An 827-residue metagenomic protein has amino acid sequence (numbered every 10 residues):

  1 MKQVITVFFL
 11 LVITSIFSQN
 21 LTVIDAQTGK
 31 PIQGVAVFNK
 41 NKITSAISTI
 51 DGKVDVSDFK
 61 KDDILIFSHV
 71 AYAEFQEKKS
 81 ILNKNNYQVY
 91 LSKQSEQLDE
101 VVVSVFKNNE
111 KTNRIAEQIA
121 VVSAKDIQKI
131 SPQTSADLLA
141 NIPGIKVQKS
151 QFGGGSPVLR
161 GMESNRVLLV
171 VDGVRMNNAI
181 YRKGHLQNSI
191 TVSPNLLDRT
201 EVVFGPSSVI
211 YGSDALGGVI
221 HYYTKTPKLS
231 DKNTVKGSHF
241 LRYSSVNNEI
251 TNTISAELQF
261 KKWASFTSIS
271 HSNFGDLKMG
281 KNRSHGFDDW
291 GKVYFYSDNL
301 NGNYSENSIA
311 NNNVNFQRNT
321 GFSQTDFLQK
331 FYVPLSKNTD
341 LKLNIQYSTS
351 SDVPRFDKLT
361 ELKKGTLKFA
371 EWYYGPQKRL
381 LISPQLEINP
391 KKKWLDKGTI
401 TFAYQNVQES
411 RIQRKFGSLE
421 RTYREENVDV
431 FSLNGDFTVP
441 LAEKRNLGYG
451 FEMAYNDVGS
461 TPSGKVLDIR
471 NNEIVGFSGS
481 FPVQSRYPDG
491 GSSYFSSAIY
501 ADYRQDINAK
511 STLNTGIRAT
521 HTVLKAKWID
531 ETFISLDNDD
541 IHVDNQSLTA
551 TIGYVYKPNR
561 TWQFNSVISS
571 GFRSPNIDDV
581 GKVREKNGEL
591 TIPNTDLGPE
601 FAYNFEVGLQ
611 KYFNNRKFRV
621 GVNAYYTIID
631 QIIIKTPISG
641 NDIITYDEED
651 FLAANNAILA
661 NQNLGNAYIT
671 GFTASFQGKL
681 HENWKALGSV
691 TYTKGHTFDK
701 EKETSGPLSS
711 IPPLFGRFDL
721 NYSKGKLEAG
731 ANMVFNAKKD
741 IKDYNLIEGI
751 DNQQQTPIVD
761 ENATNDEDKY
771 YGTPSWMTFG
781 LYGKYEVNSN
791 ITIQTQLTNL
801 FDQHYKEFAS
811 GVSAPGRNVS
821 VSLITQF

Functional and structural regions predicted by a protein language model:
S18, Y332-S336, E371, G375 (+6 more regions): Conserved C-terminal beta-signal and adjacent last beta-strands/turns of outer-membrane beta-barrel proteins
I24-T28, V35-K40, H69-Y72, L82-Q128 (+1 more regions): Short, acidic, small-residue-rich periplasmic hinge/interaction motif at the N-terminus of Gram-negative outer-membrane
S57, M176-P206: Short acidic/polar hinge/loop motifs at secondary-structure boundaries that mediate gating or recognition
N85-Y90, S135-L138, G155-V158, L169-V170 (+4 more regions): N-terminal periplasmic accessory domains that precede and gate Gram-negative outer-membrane beta-barrel machines
A136-R175: Extracytoplasmic beta-strand/coil segments of soluble accessory domains associated with Gram-negative outer-membrane
N247-N273, S284-S351, K378-L380, L441-R445 (+2 more regions): Transmembrane beta-barrel wall of Gram-negative outer-membrane proteins
P334-S348, P376-E531, Q546-S547, T551-P558 (+5 more regions): Face-selective signature of the C-terminal outer-membrane beta-barrel domain
E426, V430-D436, I592-G598, N604 (+2 more regions): Outer membrane beta-barrel strand-and-loop segments of large Gram-negative receptors, especially TonB-dependent
